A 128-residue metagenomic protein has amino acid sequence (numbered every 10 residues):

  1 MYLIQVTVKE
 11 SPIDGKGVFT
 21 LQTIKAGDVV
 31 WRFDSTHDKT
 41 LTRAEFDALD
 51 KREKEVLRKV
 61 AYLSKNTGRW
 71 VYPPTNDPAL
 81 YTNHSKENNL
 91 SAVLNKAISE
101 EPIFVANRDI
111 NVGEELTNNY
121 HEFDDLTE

Functional and structural regions predicted by a protein language model:
M1-E128: Conserved catalytic SET/PR domain of SAM-dependent protein methyltransferases, capturing the structural core that binds
